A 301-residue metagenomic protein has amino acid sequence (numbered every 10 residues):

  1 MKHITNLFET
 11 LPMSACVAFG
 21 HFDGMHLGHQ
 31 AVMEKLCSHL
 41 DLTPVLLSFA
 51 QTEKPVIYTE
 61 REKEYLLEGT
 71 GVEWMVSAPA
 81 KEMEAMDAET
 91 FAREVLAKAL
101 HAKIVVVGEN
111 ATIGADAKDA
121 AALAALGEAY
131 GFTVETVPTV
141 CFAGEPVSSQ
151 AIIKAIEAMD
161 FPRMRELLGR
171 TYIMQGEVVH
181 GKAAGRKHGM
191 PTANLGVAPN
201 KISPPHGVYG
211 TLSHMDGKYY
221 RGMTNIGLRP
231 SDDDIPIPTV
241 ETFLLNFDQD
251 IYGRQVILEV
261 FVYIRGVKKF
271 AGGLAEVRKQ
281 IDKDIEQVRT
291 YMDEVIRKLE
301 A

Functional and structural regions predicted by a protein language model:
M1-F8, V76: Short acidic-hydrophobic, aromatic-tinged amphipathic segments that line or gate anion-handling sites
N6-R61, Y65: N-terminal catalytic cores of NTP/NDP-binding nucleotidyl/phosphoryl-transfer enzymes
C16-G20, L46-F49, M75-P79, I104-E109 (+1 more regions): Short beta-strands and strand-loop turn motifs
D23-G24, A50-K54, K81-M83, N110-G114 (+1 more regions): Short histidine/acidic/glycine/proline-rich micro-motifs that form metal- and phosphate-coordinating active-site loops
H26, L67, V105, M164 (+2 more regions): Residue-level signal for inorganic ion chemistry
K63-A78: A glycine-rich helix N-cap at a beta->alpha junction
M86-T192, H214, E300: Classical nucleotidyltransferase
K182-A301: Phosphate/ribose-recognition catalytic cores of enzymes acting on nucleotide-derived substrates
